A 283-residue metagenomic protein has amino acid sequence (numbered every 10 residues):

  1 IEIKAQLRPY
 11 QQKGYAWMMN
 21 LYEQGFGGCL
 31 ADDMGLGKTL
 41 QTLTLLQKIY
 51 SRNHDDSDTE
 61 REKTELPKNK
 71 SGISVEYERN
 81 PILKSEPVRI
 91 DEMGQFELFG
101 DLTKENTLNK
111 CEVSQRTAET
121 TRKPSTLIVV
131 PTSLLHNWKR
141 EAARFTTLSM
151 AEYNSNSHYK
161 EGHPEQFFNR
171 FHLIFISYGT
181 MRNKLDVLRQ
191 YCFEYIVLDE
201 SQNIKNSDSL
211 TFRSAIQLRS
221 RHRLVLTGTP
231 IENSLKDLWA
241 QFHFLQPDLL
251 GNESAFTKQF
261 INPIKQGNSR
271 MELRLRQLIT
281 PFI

Functional and structural regions predicted by a protein language model:
I1-N268, R274-I283: ASCE P-loop NTPase motor core, strongest for the SF2 helicase catalytic module
